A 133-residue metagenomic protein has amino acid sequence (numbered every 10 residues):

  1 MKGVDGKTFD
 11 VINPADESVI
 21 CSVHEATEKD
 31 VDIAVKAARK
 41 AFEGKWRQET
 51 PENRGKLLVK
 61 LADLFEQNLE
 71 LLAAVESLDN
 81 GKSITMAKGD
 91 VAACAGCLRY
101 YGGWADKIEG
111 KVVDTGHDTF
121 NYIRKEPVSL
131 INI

Functional and structural regions predicted by a protein language model:
M1-D16: Hydrophobic face of amphipathic alpha-helices that form TPR/SEL1-like repeat modules and related alpha-solenoid
K2-D5, N80, G102, E109 (+2 more regions): Short glycine-rich loop/turn motifs that provide flexible caps or phosphate-binding loops at active sites
N13, E25, K125: Conserved strand-loop elements at the edges of beta-sheets that form or border functional pockets
S18-I108: Glycine-rich loop-to-alpha-helix module at the N-terminal edge of alpha/beta enzyme cores
K111-I133: Conserved small-residue-rich beta-alpha loop and adjacent elements that most often cradle the phosphate/pyrophosphate
